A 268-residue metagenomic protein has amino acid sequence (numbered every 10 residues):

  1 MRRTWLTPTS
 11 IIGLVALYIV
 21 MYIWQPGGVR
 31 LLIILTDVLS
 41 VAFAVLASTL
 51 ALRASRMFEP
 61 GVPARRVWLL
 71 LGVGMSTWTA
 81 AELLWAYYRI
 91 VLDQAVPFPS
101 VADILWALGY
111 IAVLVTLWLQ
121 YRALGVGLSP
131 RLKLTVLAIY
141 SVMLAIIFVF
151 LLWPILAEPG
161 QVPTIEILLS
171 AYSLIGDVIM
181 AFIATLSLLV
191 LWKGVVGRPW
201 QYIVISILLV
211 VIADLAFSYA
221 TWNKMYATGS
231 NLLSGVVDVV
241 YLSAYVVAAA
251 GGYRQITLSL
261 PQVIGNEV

Functional and structural regions predicted by a protein language model:
M1-V268: Polytopic alpha-helical membrane-helix bundles and their juxtamembrane interface segments in multi-pass membrane
